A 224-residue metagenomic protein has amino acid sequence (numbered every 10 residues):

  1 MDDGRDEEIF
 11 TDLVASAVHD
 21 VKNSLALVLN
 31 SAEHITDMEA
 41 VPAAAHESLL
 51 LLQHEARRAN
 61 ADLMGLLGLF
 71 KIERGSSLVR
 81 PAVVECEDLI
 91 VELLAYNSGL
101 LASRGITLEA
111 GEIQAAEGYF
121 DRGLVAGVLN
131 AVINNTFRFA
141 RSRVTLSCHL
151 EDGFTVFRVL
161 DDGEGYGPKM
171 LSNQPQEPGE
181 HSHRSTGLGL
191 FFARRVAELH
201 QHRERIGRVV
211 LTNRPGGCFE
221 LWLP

Functional and structural regions predicted by a protein language model:
S16, N23-L27: Residue-level recognition of the "H+4" position in the DHp/HisKA helix of two-component sensor histidine kinases
L27-P42: Conserved C-terminal segment of the DHp
H54-D62: Short alpha-helical segment of the dimerization/phosphotransfer core of two-component systems
R74-V79, E117-F120: Conserved micro-motifs of the catalytic ATP-binding
A82, T107-A116: Conserved catalytic submotifs in the C-terminal HATPase_c
R143-G153: Short beta-strand/loop element within the Bergerat-fold HATPase_c
L160-G187: Glycine-rich/acidic phosphate-handling loop/turn and adjacent ATP-lid/helix of nucleotide-binding kinase/ATPase domains
F192-I206: Conserved glycine-/histidine-rich ATP-lid loop and adjacent helix of the Bergerat-fold HATPase_c
